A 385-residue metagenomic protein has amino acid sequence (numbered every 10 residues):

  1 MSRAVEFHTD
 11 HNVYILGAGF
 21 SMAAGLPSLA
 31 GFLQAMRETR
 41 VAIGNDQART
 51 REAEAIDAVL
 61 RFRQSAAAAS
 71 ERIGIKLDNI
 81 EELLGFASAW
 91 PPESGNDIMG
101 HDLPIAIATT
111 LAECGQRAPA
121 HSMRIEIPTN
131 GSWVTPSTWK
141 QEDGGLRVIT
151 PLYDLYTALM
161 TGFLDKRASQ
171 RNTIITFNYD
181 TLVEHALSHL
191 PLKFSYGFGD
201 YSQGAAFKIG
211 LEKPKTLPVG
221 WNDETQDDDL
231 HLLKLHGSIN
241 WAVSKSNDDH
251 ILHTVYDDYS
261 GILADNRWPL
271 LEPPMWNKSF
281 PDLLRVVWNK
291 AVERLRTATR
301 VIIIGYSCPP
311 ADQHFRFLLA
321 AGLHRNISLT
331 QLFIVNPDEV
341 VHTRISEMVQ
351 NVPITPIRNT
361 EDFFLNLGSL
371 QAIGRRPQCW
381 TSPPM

Functional and structural regions predicted by a protein language model:
M1-A24, L29-A30, A35, T39 (+3 more regions): SIR2/sirtuin-family catalytic core signature
G44: Acidic, divalent-metal-binding catalytic cores of TOPRIM and closely related two-metal-ion phosphodiester/pyrophosphate
T50-V286, T297: Extended, H/D-rich, highly charged conserved domains that either
